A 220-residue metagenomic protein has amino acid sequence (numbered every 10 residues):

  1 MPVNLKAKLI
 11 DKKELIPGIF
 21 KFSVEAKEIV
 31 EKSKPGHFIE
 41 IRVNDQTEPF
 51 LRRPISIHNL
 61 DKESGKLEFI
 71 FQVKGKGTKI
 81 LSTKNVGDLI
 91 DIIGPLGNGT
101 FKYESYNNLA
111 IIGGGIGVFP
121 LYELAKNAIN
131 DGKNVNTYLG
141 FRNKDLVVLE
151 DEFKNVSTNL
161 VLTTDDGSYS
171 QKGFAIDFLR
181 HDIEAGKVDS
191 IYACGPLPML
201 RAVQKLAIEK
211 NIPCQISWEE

Functional and structural regions predicted by a protein language model:
P2-V86: Ferredoxin-reductase
K76-E220: FNR/FR-type flavoprotein reductase catalytic core
